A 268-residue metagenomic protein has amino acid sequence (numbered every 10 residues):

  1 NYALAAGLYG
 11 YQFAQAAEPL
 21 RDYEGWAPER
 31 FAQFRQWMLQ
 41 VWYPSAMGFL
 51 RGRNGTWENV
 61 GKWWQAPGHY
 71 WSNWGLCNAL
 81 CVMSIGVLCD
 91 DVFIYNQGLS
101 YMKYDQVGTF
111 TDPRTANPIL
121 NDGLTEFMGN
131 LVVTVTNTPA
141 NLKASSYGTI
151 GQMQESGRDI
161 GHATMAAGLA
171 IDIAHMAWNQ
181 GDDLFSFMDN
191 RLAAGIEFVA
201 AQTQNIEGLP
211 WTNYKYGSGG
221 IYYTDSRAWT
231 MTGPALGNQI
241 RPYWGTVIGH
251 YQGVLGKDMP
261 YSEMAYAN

Functional and structural regions predicted by a protein language model:
N1-Q180: Aromatic-lined, polymer-binding surfaces characteristic of secreted/periplasmic polysaccharide-degrading enzymes
L184-N268: CBM-like carbohydrate-recognition segments
